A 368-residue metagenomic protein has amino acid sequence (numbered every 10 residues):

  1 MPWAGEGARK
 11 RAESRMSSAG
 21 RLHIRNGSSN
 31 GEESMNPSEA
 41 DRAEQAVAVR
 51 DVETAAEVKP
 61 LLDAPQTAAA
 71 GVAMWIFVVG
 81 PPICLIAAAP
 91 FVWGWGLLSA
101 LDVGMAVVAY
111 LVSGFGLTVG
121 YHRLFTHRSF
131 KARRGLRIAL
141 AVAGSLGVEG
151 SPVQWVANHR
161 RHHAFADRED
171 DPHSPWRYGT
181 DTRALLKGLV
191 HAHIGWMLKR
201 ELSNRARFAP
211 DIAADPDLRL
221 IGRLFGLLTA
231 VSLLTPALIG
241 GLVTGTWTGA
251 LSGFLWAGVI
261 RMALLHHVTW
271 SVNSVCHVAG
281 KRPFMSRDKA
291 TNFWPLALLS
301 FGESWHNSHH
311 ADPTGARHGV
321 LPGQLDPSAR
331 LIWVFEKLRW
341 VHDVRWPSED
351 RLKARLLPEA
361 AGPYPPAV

Functional and structural regions predicted by a protein language model:
P2-W270, G315-V368: Non-catalytic, topology-defining segments of multipass membrane proteins
A70, T118, T126, S274-C276 (+2 more regions): Generic hydrophobic/packing signal
R123, S274, V278, H310: Catalytic glutamate of the conserved HExxH
A209-D217, A279-W305, A311-D312: Active-site-proximal inter-transmembrane loops
L265-P283: C-terminal accessory segments of proteins
